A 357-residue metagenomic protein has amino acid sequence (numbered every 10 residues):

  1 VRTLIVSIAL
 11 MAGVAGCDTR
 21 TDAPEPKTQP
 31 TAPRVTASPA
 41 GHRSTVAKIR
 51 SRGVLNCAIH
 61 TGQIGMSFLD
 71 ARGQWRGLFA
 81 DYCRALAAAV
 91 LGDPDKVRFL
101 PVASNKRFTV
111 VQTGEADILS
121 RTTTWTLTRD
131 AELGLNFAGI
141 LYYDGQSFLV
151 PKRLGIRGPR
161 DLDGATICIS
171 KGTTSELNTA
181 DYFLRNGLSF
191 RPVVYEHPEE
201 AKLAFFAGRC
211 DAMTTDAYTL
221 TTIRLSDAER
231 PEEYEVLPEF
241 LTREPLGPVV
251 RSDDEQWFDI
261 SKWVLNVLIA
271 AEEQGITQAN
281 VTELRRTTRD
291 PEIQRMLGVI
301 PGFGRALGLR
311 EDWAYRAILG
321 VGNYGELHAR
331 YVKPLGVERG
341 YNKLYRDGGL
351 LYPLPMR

Functional and structural regions predicted by a protein language model:
V6-L10: Hydrophobic helical h-region of N-terminal Sec-dependent signal peptides in bacterial secretory/periplasmic proteins
V14-G16: C-terminal motif of bacterial Sec signal peptides marking the signal peptidase cleavage site
D18, Q29-V46, D81-V90, K152-I156 (+7 more regions): Extended ligand-binding regions for polar small-molecule ligands
T28, A32-R121, L344: Extracytoplasmic small-molecule ligand-binding "clamshell" domains of the periplasmic binding protein/Venus flytrap
T45, Y82-C83, K106-V111, P198-A204 (+2 more regions): Short, hydrophobic alpha-helical packing/hinge segments within bilobed ligand-binding/sensory domains
R50-V54, A87-G92, Q112-A116, R153 (+6 more regions): Sec-exported extracytoplasmic/periplasmic mature domains
V54-G65, W75-V90, T124, D144-E200: Bilobed "Venus flytrap"/periplasmic-binding protein-like clamshell domains and structurally analogous long
R84, A88, G92, K96-D161 (+2 more regions): Acidic, polar ligand-binding/catalytic clefts
